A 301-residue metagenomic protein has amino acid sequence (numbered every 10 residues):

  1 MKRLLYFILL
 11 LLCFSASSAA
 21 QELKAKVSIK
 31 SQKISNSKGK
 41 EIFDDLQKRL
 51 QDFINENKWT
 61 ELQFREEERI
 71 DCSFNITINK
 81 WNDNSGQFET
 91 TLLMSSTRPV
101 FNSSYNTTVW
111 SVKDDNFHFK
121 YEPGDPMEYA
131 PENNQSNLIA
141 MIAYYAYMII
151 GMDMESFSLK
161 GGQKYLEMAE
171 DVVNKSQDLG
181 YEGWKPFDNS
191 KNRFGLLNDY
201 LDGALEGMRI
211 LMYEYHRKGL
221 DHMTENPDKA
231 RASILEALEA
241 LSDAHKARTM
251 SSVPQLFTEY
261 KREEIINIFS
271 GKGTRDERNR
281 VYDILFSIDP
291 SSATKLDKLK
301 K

Functional and structural regions predicted by a protein language model:
M1-L23: Bacterial Sec-dependent N-terminal signal peptides
Q21-E89, V100-N102: Start-of-domain marker
S28, Y213-K301: A cross-kingdom marker for long, charged
Q32-K40, E128-S136, K246-A247: Second-shell loop/turn segments in exported
Q51-W59, G151-M154, I266, S270: Sec-exported extracytoplasmic/periplasmic mature domains
N84-G195: Acidic/His-rich structured neighborhood in mature extracellular/periplasmic domains
S158-M250: Flexible, glycine-rich surface segments
